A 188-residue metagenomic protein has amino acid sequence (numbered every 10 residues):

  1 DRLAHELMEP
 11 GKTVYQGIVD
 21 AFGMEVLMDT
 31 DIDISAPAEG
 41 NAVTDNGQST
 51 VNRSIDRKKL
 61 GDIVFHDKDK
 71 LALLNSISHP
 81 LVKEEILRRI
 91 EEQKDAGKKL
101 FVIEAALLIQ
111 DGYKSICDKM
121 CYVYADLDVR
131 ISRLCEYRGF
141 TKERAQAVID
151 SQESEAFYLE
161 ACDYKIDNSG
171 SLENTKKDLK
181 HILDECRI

Functional and structural regions predicted by a protein language model:
D1, L74, V102, I166 (+1 more regions): Residue-level signal for inorganic ion chemistry
D1-L3, A106, G112, S169: Anionic group-transfer/hydrolysis microenvironments
R2-A4, D126-D128, L172: Short, acidic/turn-prone active-site loops that include or flank metal/cofactor- and phosphate-binding residues
H5-K98: ATP-dependent small-molecule kinase phosphotransfer cores that center on conserved nucleotide phosphate-binding segments
Y15-V19, K83, L127-C135, K142 (+1 more regions): An amphipathic alpha-helix signature
I55, I77-S78, A125, I149-E153 (+1 more regions): Short beta->alpha linker loops
E85-I86, K94, S115, E136 (+1 more regions): Small-molecule kinase domains that catalyze NTP-dependent phosphoryl transfer to phosphate-bearing small molecules
L87-D95, K99-Y137: ATP-dependent NMP and nucleoside kinases share a basic, alpha-helical "lid"
